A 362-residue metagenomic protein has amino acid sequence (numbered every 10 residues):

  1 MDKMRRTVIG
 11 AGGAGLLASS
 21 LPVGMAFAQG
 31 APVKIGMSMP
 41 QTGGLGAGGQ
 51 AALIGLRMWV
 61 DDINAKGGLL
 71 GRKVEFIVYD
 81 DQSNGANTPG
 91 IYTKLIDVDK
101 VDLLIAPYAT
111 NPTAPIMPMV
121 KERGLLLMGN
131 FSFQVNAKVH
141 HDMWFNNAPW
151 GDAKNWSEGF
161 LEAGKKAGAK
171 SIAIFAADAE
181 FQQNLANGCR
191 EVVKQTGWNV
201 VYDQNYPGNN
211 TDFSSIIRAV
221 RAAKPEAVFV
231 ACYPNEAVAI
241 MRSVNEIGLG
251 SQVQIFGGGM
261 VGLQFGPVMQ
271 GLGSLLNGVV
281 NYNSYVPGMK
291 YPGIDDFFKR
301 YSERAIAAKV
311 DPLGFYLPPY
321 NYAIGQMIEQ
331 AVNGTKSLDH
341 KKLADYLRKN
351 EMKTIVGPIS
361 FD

Functional and structural regions predicted by a protein language model:
M1-G15, P22: N-terminal secretory signal peptides and thylakoid transit peptides that target proteins across membranes
G36-R57, Y79-A86, Y108-A109, F175-N184 (+2 more regions): Extracytoplasmic "Venus flytrap"
A47-A52, L69-K138, Y206-F213, V238: Beta-alpha junction/loop-to-helix N-cap segments that form part of ligand/metal-binding clefts
I54-F76, W198: Signal peptide-proximal N-terminal region of secreted/periplasmic/extracellular or secretory-lumen proteins
L95, D99-Y108, M128-N130, A173-A176 (+4 more regions): Periplasmic-binding protein-like
V101-D203, F256-V280: Extracytoplasmic ligand/sensor domains, especially the bilobed periplasmic-binding protein
K224, G325-D362: Extracellular/periplasmic bilobal clamshell ligand-binding domains
V244-Y322, E329, N333-G334, L338: Extracellular/periplasmic periplasmic-binding protein-like sensory domains
